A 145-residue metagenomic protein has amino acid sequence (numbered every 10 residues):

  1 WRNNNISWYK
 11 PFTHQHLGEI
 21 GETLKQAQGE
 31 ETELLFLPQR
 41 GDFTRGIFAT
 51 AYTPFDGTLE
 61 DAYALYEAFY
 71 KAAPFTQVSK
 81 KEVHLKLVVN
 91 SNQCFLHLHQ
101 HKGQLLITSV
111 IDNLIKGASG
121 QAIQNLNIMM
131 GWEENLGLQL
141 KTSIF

Functional and structural regions predicted by a protein language model:
W1-T108: C-terminal substrate-binding/catalytic lobe of Rossmann-fold NAD(P)-dependent oxidoreductases
F95-F145: NAD(P)-dependent Rossmann-like dehydrogenase/reductase catalytic/cofactor-binding core
